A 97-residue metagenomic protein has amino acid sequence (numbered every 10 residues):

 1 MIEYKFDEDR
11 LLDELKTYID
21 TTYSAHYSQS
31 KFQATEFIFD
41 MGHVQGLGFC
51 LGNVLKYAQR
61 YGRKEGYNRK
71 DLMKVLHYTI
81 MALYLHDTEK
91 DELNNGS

Functional and structural regions predicted by a protein language model:
M1-S97: Intrinsically disordered, low-complexity regulatory regions that flank transcription factor DNA-binding cores
